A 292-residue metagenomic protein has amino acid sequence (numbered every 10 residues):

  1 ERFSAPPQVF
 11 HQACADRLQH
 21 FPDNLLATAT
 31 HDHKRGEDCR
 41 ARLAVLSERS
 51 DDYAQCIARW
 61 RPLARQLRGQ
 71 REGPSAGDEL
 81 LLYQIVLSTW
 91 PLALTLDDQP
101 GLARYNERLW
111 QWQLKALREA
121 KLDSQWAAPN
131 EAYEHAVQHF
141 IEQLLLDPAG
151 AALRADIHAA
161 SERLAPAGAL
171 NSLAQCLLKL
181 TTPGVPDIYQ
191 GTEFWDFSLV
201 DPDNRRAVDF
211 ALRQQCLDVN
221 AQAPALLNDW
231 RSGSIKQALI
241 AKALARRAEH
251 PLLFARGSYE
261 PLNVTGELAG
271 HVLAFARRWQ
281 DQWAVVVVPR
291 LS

Functional and structural regions predicted by a protein language model:
E1-S292: Catalytic cores of glycan-processing enzymes that make or break glycosidic bonds
